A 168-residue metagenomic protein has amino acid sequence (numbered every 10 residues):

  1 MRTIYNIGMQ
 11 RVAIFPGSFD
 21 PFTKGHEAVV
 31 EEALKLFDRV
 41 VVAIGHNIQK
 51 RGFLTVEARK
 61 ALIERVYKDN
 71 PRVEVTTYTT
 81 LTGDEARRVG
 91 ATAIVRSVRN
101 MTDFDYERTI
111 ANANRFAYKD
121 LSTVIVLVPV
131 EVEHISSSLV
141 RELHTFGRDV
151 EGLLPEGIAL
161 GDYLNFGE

Functional and structural regions predicted by a protein language model:
R2-E168: Nucleotidyltransferase catalytic core that binds NTPs
